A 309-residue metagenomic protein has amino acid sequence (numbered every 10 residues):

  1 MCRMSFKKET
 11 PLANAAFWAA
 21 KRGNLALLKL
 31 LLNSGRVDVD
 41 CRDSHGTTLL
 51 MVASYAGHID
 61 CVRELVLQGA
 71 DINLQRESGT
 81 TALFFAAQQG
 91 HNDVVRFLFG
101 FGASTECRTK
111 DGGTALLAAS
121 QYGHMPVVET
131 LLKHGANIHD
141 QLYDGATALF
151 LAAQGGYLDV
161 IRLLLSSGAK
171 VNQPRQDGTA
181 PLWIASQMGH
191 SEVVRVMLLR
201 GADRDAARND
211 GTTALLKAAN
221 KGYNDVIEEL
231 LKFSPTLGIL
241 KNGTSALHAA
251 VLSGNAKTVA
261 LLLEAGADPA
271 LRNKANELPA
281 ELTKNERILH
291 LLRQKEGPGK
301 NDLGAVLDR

Functional and structural regions predicted by a protein language model:
M1-A15, H134, S167, R200 (+3 more regions): Ankyrin-repeat-protein effector appendages
C2-H45, L49-V52: N-terminal segments that cap or nucleate solenoid repeat domains
P11, S44-H45, E77-S78, K110-D111 (+5 more regions): Ankyrin repeat start-site detector
W18-G23, V52-H58, F85-H91, A118-H124 (+5 more regions): Ankyrin repeat A-helix N-terminal signature
L27, D60-C61, D93-V94, P126-V127 (+5 more regions): Conserved ankyrin/ankyrin-like repeat signature
L30-V37, R63-A70, R96-A103, E129-A136 (+5 more regions): Ankyrin repeat domain, specifically the short helix-to-loop turn at the C-terminus of the second helix of each repeat
D40, N73, E106, H139 (+4 more regions): Ankyrin-repeat junction/capping positions
R208, L216-L278: Ankyrin-repeat and related helical/solenoid repeat scaffolds used for protein-protein interactions
